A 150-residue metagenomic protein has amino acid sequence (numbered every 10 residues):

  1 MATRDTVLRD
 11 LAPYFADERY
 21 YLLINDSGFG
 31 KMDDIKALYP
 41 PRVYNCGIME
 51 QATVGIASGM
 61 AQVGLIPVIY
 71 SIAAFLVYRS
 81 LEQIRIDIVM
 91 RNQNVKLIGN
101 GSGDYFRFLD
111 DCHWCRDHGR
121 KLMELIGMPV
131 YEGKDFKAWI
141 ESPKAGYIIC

Functional and structural regions predicted by a protein language model:
M1-C150: Thiamine diphosphate
